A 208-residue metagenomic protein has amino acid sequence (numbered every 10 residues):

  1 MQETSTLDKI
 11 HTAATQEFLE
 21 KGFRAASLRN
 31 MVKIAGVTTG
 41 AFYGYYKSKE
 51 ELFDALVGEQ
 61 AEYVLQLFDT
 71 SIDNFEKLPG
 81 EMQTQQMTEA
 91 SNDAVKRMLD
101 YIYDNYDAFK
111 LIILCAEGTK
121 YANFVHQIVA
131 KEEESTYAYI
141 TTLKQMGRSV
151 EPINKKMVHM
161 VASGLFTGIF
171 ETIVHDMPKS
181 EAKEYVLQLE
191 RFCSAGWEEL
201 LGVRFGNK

Functional and structural regions predicted by a protein language model:
Q2-S5, V37: The short coil/loop that forms the "turn" connecting the two helices of the helix-turn-helix
K9-Q16, E20, N30, I34 (+6 more regions): Alpha-helical structural segments
A25, S48-F53: Short amphipathic alpha-helical segment with a characteristic S/N-K-E followed by hydrophobic residues
V37-Y46: Short hydrophobic/aromatic patch on the recognition helix
E76, G80, K96-T119: Amphipathic alpha-helical segments used for helix-helix packing
Q85-D107, H159, S163, T167 (+2 more regions): Amphipathic alpha-helical segments that line or abut small-molecule/effector binding pockets and mediate allosteric
R97-D104, T119-Q145, K156-S163: Amphipathic alpha-helical packing segments from all-alpha helical-bundle domains
Y139-F192, L201-K208: Hydrophobic/aromatic-rich alpha-helical bundle segments in the mid-to-C-terminal region
